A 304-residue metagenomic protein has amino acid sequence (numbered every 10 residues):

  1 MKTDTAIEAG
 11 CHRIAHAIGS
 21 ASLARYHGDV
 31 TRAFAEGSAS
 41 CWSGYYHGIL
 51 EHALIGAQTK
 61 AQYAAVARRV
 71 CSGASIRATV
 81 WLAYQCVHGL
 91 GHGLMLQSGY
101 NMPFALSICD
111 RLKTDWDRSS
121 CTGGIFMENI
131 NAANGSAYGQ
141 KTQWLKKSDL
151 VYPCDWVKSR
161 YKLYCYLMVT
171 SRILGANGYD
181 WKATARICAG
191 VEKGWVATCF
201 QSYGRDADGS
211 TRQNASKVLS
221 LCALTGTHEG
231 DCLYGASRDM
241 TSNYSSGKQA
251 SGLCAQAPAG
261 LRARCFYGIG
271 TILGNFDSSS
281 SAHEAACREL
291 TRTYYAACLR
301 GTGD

Functional and structural regions predicted by a protein language model:
M1-D304: Non-catalytic all-alpha helical scaffold/repeat segments
